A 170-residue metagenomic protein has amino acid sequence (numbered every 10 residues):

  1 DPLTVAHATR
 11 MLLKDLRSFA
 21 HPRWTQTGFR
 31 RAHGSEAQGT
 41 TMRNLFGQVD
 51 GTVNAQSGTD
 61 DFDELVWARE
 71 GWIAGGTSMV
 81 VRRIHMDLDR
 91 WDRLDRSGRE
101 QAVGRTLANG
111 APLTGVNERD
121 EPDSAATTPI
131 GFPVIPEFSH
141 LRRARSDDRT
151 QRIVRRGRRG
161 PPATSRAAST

Functional and structural regions predicted by a protein language model:
D1-T170: Long, histidine/aromatic-enriched segments associated with O2/redox biology
